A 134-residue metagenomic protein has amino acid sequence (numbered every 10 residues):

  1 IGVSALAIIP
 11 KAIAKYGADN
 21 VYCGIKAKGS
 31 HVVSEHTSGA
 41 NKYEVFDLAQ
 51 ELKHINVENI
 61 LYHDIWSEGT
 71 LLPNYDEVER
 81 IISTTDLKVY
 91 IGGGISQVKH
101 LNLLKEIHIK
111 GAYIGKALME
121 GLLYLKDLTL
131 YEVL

Functional and structural regions predicted by a protein language model:
I1-E68: Conserved anion-binding
I1-K11, D64-E68, G93-Q97, I107-D127: Glycine-rich phosphate-binding active-site loops on the catalytic face of alpha/beta enzymes
I8-K26, L71-Q97, V133-L134: Alpha-helix-loop-beta-strand connector modules within alpha/beta enzyme cores
A14-G17, G39-K42, V78-E79, I107-I109 (+1 more regions): Short, hinge-like loop/turn segments at secondary-structure boundaries
V33-H36, L71-P73, L101-L103, Y124-L125: Short, well-ordered secondary-structure micro-motifs
N56, T85, I107-H108: Short, structured coil segments at secondary-structure junctions
